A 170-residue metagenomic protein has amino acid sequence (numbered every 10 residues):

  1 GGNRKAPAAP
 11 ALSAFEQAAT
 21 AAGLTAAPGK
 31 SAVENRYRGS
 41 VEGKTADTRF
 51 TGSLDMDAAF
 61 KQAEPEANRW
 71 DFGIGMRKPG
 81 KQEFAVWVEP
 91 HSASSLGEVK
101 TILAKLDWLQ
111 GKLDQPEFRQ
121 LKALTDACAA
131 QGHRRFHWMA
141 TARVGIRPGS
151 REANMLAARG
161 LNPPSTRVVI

Functional and structural regions predicted by a protein language model:
G1-P65: Acidic-basic catalytic patches of nuclease active cores, encompassing PD-(D/E)XK and other metal-cofactor nuclease
F60-E64, S92-G97, R143-P148: Short acidic, S/G/P-rich loop/turn micro-motifs used as interaction or catalytic elements
E66-W70, L109: Conserved alpha/beta core surface patches that mediate binding of polyanionic ligands
A67, R77-P79: Ser/Thr/Pro-rich, acidic low-complexity intrinsically disordered regulatory segments
F72-I74, F84-S95: Conserved catalytic cores of phosphodiester-cleaving nucleases, focusing on short active-site segments
S94-L113: Mg2+/Mn2+-dependent nuclease catalytic core
Q110-A130: Short, basic/hydrophobic alpha-helical segments
A123-I170: Domain-level recognition of nuclease-like catalytic cores that cleave nucleotide substrates
